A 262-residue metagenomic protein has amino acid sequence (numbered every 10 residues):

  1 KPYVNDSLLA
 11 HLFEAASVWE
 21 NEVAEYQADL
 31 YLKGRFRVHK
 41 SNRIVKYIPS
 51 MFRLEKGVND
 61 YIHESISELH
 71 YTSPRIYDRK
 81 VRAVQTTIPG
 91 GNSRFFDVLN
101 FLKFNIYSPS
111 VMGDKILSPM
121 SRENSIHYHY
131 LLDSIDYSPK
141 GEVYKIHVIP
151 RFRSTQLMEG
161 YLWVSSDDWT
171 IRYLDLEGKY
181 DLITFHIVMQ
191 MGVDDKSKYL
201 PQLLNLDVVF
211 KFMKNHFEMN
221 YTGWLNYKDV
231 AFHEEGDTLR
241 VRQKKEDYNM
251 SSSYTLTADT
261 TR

Functional and structural regions predicted by a protein language model:
P2-V143, R151-M158, M213, N220-R262: Structured extracytoplasmic
H147-I149, Y161-W169: Short conserved beta-strand segments at catalytic cores or DNA/RNA-binding microdomains of nucleic-acid binding
R151-R153, D167, K179: Solvent-exposed coil/turn segments that connect beta secondary-structure elements in extracytoplasmic/periplasmic
S154-Q156, Y180-V188, N220: Amphipathic hydrophobic-ligand
G160, S166, I187-S197: Extended lipid/amphipathic-ligand handling interfaces
T170-I171, Y199: Hydrophobic "anchor" residues
R172-G178: Transmembrane beta-strand segments that form the barrel wall of outer-membrane beta-barrel proteins
L174, Q202-L204: Beta-strand-dense domains in secreted/periplasmic systems and polymorphic toxin scaffolds
